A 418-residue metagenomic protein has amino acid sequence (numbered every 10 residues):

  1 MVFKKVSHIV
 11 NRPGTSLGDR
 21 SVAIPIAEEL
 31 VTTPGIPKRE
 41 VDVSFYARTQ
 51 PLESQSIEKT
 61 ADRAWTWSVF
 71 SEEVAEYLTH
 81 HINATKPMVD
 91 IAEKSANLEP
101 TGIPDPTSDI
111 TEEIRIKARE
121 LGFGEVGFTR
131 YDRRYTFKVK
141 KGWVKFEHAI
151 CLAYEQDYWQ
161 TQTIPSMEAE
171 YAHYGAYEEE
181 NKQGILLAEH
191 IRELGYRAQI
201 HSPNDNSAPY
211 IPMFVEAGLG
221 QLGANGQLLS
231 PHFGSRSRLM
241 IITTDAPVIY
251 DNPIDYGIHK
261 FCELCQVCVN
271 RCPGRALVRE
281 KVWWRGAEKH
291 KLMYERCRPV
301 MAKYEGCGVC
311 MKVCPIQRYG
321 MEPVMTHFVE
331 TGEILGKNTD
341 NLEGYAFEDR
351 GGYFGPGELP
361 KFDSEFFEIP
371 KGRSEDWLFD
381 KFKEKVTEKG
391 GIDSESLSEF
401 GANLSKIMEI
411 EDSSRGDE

Functional and structural regions predicted by a protein language model:
M1-E28, W283-E418: Flanking helices and flexible, charged tails adjoining ferredoxin-like Fe-S electron-transfer domains in multi-subunit
M1-S166: Non-catalytic, usually N-terminal nucleic-acid engagement modules in DNA/RNA processing proteins
S7, S16, S21, S44 (+14 more regions): Generic serine detector
I9, I24-I26, I36, I57 (+22 more regions): Weak global preference for isoleucine
E28-E29, E40, E53, E58 (+29 more regions): Glutamate identity and glutamate-enriched acidic tracts
A84, G102-I103, F137, L229 (+2 more regions): Generic ordered-secondary-structure signal
R115, G124-G336: Catalytic cores of enzyme domains
